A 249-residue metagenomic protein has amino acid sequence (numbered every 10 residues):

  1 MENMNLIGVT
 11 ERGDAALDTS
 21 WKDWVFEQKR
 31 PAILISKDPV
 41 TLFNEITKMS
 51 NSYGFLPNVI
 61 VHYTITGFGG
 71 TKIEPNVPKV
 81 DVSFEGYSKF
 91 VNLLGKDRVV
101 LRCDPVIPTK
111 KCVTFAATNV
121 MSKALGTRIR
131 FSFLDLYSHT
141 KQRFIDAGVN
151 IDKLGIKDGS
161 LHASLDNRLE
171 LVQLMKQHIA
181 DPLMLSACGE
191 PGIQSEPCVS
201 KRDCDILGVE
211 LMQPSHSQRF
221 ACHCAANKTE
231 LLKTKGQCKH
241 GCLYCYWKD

Functional and structural regions predicted by a protein language model:
M1-I73, V80, F84-L94, D249: Conserved Radical SAM active-site core
I7-V9, A32, V59-Y63, V99-C103 (+3 more regions): Hydrophobic faces of well-ordered beta-strands that scaffold small-molecule active sites in alpha/beta enzyme cores
R12-D14, K37-P39, T64-F68, D104-V106 (+2 more regions): Active-site beta-loop-alpha junctions enriched in small/polar residues
T71-I73, R128-G159, G189-V199: Flexible glycine/acidic-rich beta-alpha junction loops that bind and position SAM and/or redox cofactors in anaerobic
V82-R143, L174, H178-G189: Conserved C-terminal portion of the radical SAM core fold that forms the substrate/S-adenosylmethionine-binding
K96-D97, T118-F131, R202-K228: Structural recognition of alpha->loop->beta junctions
H162-C222: A C-terminal junction/extension of Radical SAM enzymes
T229-K248: Local cysteine-cluster metal-coordination motifs and their immediate loop/turn environment, predominantly Fe-S cluster
